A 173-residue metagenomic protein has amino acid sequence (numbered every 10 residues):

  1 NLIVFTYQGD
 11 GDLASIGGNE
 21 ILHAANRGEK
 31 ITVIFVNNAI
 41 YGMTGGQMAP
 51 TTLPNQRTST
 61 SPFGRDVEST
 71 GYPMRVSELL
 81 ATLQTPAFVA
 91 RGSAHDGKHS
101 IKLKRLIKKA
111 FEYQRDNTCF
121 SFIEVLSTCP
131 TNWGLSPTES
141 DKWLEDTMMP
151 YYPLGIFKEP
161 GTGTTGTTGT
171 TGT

Functional and structural regions predicted by a protein language model:
N1-L2: Thiamine diphosphate
F5, S15-T32, V36, I40-G163: Glycine-rich ThDP/TPP pyrophosphate-binding loop and its adjacent helix/strand module within ThDP-dependent enzymes
G9-D12: Active-site metal-binding loops of divalent metal-dependent hydrolases
T162-T173: Compositionally biased, intrinsically disordered low-complexity segments enriched for polar/charged residues
